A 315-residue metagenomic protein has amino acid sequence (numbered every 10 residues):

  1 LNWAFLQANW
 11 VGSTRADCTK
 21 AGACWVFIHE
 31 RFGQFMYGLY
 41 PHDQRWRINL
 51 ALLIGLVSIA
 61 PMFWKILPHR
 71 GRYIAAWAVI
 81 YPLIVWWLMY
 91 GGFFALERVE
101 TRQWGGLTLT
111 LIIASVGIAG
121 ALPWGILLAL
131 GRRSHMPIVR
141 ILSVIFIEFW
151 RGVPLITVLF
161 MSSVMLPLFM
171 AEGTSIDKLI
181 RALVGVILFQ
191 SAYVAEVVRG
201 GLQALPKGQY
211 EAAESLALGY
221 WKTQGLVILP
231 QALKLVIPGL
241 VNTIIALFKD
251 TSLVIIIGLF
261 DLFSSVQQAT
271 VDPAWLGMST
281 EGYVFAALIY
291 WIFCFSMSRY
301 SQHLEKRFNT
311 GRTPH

Functional and structural regions predicted by a protein language model:
L1-H315: Transmembrane alpha-helices and adjacent helix-loop boundaries
